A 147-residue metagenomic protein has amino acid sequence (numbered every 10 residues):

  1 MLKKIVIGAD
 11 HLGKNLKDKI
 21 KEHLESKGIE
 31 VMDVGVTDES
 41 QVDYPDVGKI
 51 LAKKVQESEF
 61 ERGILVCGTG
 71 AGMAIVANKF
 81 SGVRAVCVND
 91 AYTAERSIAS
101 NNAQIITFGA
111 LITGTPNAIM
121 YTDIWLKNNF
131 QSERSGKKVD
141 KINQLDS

Functional and structural regions predicted by a protein language model:
L2, F60-E61, N102: Short, high-confidence coil segments that cap the C-terminus of an alpha-helix and link into the following beta-strand
V6-G8, L12, A91-S147: C-terminal binding/interaction regions
V6-S26: Glycine-rich phosphate/diphosphate-binding loop of Rossmann-like nucleotide-binding domains
E30-Q41: A short beta-strand-loop structural module common to alpha/beta enzyme folds
V47-V86: Helix-adjacent hinge/juxtasegments
